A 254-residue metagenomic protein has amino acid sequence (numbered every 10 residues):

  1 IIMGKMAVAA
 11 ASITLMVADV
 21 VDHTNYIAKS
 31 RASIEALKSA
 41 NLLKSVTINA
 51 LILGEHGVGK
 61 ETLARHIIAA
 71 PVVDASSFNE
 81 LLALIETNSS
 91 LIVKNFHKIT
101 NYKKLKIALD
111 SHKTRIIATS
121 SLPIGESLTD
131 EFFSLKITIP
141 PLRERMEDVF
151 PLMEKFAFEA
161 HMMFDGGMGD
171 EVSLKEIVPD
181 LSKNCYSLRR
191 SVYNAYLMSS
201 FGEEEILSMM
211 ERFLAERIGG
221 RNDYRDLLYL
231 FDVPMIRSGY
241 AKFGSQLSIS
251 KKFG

Functional and structural regions predicted by a protein language model:
I1, H56, K60, R217-G254: Bacterial C-terminal helix-turn-helix
I1-A18: Interdomain "pre-motor" coupling segment immediately N-terminal to P-loop NTPase/helicase cores
D19-R31, K38, V46-I48, E55 (+2 more regions): Nucleotide-binding/hydrolysis machinery
A36, I52, V58, A64-I67 (+3 more regions): Conserved RecA-like P-loop NTPase ATPase core
T47-A75, E80: Walker A/P-loop
H56-G59, F78-N79, F96-N101, P123-G125 (+1 more regions): Short acidic, S/G/P-rich loop/turn micro-motifs used as interaction or catalytic elements
A75-K104: Conserved P-loop NTPase "ATPase switch" module shared by AAA+ and STAND
T87-S90, S111-I117: Loop/turn-to-beta-strand initiation segments
